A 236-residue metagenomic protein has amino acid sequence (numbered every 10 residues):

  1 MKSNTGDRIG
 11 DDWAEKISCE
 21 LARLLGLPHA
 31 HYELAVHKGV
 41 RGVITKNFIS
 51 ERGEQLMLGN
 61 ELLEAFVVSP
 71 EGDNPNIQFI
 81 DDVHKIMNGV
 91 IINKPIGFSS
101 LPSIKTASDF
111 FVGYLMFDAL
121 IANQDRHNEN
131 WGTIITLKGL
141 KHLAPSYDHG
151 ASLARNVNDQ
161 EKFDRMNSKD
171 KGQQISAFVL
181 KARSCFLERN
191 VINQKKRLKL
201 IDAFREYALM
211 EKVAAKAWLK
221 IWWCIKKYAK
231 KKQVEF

Functional and structural regions predicted by a protein language model:
M1-N74: Conserved ATP-binding subdomain of kinase catalytic cores across diverse folds
N4-R8, A65-S103: Short histidine-centered catalytic/ligand-binding loop motif
A30-E33, P75-Q78, Q174-K181: Short C-terminal domain-edge/linker segments immediately following a structured domain
R52-Q55, D81-G97, N158-E161, S176-E188: A short, terminal or domain-edge coil/loop segment
E54-E71, F79, K199, R205 (+3 more regions): Short, solvent-exposed coil/turn linker segments
V83-N158: Conserved kinase catalytic-core segment
T136-F236: C-terminal catalytic region of ATP-dependent kinase domains
